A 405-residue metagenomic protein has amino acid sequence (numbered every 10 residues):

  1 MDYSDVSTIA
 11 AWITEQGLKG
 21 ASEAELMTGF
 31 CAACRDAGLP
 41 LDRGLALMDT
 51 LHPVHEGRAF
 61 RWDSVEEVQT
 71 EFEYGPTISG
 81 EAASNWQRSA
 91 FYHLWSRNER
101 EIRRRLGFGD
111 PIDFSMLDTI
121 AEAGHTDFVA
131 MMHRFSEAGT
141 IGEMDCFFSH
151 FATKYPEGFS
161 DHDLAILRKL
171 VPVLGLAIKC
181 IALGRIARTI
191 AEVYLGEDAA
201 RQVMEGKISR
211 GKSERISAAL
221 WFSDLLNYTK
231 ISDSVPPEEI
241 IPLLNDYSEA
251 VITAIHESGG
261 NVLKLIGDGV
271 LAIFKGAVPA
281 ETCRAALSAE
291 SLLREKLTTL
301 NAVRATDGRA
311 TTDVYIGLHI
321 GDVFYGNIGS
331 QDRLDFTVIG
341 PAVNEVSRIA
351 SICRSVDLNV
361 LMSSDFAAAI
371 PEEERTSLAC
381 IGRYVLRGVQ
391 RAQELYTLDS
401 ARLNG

Functional and structural regions predicted by a protein language model:
S7-E15, E23-R35, D113-D118, L164 (+4 more regions): Short amphipathic alpha-helical segments
K19-V68, G124, S258: Helix-loop-beta substructure at the N-terminus of cytosolic sensory domains that couple signal/ligand detection
E66-A130: Regulatory sensory and allosteric helical modules in signal-transduction proteins and certain transcription factors
M132-R168, V338: Regulatory loop-to-helix N-cap segments in sensory/regulatory domains that couple ligand/signal detection
D161-R215: Regulatory cytosolic signal-relay segments
K207-S288: Catalytic NTP-binding/metal-coordinating core of nucleotidyl cyclase/transferase enzymes
N245-G259, A277-I316, I320, P341-I352: Alpha-helical scaffold within the catalytic cores of cyclic-nucleotide enzymes
I352-G405: Cytosolic regulatory/linker segments at or just downstream of nucleotide-handling modules in signal-transduction
